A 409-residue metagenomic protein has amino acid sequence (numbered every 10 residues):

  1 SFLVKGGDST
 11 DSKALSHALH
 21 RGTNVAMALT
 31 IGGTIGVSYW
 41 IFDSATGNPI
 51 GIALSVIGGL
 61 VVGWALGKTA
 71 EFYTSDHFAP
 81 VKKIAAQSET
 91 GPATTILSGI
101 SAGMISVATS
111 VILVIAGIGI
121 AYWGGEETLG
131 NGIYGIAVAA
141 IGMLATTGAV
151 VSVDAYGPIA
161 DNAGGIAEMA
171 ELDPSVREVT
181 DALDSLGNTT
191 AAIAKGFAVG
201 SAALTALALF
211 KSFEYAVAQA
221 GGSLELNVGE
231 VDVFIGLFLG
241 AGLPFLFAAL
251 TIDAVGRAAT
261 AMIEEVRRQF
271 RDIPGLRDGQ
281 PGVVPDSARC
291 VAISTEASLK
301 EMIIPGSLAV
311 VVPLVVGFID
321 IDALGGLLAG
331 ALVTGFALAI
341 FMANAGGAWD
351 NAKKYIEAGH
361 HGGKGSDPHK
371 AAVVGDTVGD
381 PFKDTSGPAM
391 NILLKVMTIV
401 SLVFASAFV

Functional and structural regions predicted by a protein language model:
S1-V409: Hydrophobic packing and interface segments
